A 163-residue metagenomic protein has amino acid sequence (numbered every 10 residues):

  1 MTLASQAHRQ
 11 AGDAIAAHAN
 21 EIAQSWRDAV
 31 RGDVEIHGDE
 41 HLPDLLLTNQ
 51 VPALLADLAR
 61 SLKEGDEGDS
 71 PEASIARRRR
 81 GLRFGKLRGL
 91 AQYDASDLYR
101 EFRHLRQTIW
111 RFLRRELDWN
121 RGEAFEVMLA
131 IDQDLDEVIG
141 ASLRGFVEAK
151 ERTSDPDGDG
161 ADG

Functional and structural regions predicted by a protein language model:
T2-A19, Q24, S70-G163: Long, amphipathic alpha-helical coupling/dimerization segments that relay conformational signals between
E21, S25-S61: N-terminal interaction modules that seed assembly of large macromolecular complexes
D44-L55, K63, R77, A91 (+2 more regions): Generic structural signal for well-ordered secondary structure
S61, G65-E72: Charge-rich, amphipathic alpha-helical segments
